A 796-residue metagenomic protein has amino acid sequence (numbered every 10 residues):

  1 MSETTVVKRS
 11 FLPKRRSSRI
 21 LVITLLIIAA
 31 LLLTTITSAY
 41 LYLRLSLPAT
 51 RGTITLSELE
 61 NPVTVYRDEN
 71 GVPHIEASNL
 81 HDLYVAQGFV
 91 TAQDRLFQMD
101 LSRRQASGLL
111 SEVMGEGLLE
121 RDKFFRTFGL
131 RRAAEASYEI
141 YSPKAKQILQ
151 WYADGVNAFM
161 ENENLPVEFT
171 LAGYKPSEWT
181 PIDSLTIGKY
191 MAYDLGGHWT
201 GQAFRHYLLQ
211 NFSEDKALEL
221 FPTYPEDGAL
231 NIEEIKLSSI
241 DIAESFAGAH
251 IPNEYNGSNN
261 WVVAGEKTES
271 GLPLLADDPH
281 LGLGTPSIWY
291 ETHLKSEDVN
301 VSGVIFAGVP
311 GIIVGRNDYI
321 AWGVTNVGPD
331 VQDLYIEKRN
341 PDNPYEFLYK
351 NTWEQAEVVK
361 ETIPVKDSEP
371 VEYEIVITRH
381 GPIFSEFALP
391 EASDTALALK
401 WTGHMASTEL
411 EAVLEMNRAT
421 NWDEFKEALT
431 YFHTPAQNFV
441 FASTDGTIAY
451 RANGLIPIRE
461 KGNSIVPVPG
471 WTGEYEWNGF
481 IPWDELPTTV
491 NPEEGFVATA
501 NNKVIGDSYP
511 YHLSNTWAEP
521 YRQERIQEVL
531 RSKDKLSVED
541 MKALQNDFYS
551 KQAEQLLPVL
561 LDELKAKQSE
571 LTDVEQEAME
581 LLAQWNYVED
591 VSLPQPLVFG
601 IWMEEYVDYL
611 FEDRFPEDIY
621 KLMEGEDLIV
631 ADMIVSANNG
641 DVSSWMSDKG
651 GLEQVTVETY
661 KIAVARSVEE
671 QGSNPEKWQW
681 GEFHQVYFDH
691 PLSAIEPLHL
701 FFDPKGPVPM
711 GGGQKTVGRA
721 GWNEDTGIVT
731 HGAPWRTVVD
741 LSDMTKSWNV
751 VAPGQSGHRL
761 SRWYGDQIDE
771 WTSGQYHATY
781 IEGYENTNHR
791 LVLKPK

Functional and structural regions predicted by a protein language model:
M1-R19: N-terminal Lys/Arg-rich, disordered targeting/topogenic segments
T5, H512, T516-L571, E575-Q576 (+1 more regions): Terminal end segments
P13-L56: N-terminal type II signal-anchor transmembrane helix that functions as the membrane-insertion/stop-transfer segment
A39-L274, P279-G282, P286, G303 (+1 more regions): Substrate-recognition/specificity elements adjacent to catalytic centers across diverse enzyme folds
A86, F124, A133-K146, K400 (+5 more regions): Second-shell loop/turn segments in exported
Y255, S296, V301-F306, G315-I320 (+1 more regions): Glycine- and hydrophobic-rich flexible loops that cap the catalytic core of alpha/beta enzyme folds
T434-K533, V588, W602-V607, E624-G625: Hydrophobic alpha-helical segments
F599-F683: Charged, long alpha-helical assembly modules
